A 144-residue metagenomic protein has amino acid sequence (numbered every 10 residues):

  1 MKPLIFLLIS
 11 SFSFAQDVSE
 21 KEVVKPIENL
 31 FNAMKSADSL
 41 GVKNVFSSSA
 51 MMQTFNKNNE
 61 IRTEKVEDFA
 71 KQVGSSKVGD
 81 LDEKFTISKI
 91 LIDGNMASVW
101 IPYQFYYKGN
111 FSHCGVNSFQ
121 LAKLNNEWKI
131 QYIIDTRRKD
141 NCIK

Functional and structural regions predicted by a protein language model:
M1-K21: Bacterial Sec-dependent N-terminal signal peptides
F14-L40, N44: Short, low-complexity N-terminal intrinsically disordered segments enriched in polar/charged residues
E28, N32, F46-K57: Short, solvent-exposed secondary-structure junction/capping segments
L30, V42, A50, V99 (+1 more regions): Hydrophobic pocket/interface hotspot
F46, N56, Y103-F105, N117 (+1 more regions): A mature extracytoplasmic/lumenal domain signature
I61, Y107-G109, R138-N141: A short local loop/turn or secondary-structure capping micro-motif enriched for an aromatic residue
E64-N110: Surface-exposed, charged secondary-structure patches
C114-N141: Short beta-strand edge/turn micro-motifs at domain boundaries
